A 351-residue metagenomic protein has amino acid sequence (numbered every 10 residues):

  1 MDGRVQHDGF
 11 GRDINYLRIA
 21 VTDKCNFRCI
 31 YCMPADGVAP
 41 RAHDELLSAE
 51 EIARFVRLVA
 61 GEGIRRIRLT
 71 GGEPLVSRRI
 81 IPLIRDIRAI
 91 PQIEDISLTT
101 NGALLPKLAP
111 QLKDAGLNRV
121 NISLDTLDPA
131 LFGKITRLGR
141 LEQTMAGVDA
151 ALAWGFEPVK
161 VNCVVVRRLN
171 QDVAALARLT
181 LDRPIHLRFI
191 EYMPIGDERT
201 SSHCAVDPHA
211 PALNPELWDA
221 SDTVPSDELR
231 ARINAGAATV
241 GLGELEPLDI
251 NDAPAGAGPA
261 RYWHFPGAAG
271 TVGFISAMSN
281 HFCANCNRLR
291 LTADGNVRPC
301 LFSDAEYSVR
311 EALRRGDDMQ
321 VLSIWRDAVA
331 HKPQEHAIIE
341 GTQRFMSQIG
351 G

Functional and structural regions predicted by a protein language model:
M1-R18, R28-I30, G61, A260-T271 (+3 more regions): N-terminal [4Fe-4S]-dependent radical SAM core
F10-A49: Canonical Radical SAM [4Fe-4S] cluster-binding loop centered on the CxxxCxxC motif and its immediate flanking residues
V21, C25, C29, L69 (+3 more regions): Conserved, mostly hydrophobic/aromatic
F27, P129-A130, H281, Y307: Glycine-centered loop/turn positions within well-structured domains that cap or flank conserved ligand/cofactor-binding
L46-L69, S77-I190: Radical SAM/AdoMet-radical enzyme domain recognition
E73: Conserved G/P- and acidic residue-centered "switch" motifs that form tight phosphate/ATP-binding loops in soluble
A130-G133, L138-M145, D149, A153-T271: Radical SAM enzyme [4Fe-4S]-AdoMet core and its adjacent flexible, acidic and glycine-rich loops/tails across
F274, M278-G351: Flexible mid-to-C-terminal extensions adjoining Fe-S/redox cofactors in radical SAM and related proteins
